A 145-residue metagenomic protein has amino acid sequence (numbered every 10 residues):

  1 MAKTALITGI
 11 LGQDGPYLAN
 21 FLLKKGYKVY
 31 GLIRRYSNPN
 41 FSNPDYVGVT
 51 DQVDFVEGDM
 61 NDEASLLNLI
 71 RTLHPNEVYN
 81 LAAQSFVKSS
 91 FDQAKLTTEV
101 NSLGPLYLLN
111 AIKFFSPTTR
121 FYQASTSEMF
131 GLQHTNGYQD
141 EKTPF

Functional and structural regions predicted by a protein language model:
M1-F145: N-terminal Rossmann-like NAD(P)+-binding domain of SDR-like oxidoreductases, especially those catalyzing
